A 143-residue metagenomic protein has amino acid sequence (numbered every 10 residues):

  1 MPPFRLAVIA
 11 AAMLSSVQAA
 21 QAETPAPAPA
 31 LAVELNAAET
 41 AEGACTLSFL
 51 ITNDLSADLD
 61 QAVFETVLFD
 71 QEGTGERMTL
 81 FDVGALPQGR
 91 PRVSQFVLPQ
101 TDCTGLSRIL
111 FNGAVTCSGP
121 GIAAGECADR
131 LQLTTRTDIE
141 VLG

Functional and structural regions predicted by a protein language model:
M1-R5: Positively charged n-region of N-terminal signal peptides that target proteins for export
A7-S16: Bacterial N-terminal signal peptides
A22-A44, S48, Q132-L142: Low-complexity, acidic Ser/Thr/Pro/Gly-rich terminal tails and inter-domain linkers that flank the onset of structured
F49-S56: Asparagine-centered strand-capping/turn motif at beta-strand->loop junctions
D58-Q61: Short acidic/proline- and small/hydrophobic-mixed sequence motifs that coincide with surface turns and coil-to-beta
F64-T66: Hydrophobic beta-strand segments
F69-S107: Intrinsically disordered, low-complexity Pro/Gly/Ser/Thr-rich segments with frequent PxxP/GP/PP motifs and embedded
Q100-G143: Terminal connector regions
